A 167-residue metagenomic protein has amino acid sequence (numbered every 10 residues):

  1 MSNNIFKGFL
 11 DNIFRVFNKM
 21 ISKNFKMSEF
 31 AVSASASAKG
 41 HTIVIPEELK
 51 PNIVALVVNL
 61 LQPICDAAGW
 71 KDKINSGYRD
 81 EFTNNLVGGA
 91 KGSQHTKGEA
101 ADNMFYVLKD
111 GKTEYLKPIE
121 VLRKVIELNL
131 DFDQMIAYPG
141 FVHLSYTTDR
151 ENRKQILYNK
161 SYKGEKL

Functional and structural regions predicted by a protein language model:
S2-A67, T148, R153, Y158-L167: Extracytoplasmic cell-surface/polysaccharide-interacting catalytic and binding patches
K7, K39, S76, V87-K91 (+2 more regions): Feature targets compositionally biased, intrinsically disordered low-complexity regions with long contiguous runs
N12-F14, G92, T96-K97, A101 (+1 more regions): Catalytic cores and adjacent binding grooves of peptidoglycan-active enzymes
E29-A36, F82, V87, K91 (+1 more regions): Solvent-exposed, flexible loop/coil residues
S37-H41, A67-K71, D102, K109-K112: Generic detector of short, locally flexible boundary/turn motifs and exposed helical patches
P46-E47, D72-Y78, E114-I119: N-terminal start-of-chain detector that recognizes signal peptides and the immediate post-cleavage beginning
V54, N84, I119-R123: Generic detector of well-ordered alpha-helical segments enriched in charged/polar residues, highlighting helical
V58-G88: Extended, low-complexity, intrinsically disordered C-terminal regulatory tails of eukaryotic serine/threonine kinases
